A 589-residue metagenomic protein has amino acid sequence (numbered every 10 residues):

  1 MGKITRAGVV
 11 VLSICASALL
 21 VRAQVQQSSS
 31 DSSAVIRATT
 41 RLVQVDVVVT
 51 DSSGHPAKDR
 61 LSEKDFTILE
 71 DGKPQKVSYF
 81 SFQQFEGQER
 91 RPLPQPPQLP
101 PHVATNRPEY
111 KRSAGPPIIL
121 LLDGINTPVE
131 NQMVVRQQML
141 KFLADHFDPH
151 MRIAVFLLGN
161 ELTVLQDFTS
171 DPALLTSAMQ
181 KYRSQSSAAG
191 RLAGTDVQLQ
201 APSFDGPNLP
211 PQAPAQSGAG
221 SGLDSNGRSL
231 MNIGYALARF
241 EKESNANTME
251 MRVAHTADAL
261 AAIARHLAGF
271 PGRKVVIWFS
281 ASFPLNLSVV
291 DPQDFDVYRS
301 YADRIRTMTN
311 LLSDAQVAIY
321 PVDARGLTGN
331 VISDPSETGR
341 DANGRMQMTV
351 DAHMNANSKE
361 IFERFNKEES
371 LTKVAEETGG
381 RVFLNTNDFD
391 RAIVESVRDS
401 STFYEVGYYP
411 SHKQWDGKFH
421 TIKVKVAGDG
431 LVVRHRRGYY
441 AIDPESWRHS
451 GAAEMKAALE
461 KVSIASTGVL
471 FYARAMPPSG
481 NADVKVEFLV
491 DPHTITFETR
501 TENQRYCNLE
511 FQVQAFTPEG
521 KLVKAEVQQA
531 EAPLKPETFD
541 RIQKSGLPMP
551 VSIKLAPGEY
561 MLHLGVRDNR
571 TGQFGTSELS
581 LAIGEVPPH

Functional and structural regions predicted by a protein language model:
M1-T5: N-terminal secretory signal peptides that target proteins for export/translocation
G8-A18: Bacterial N-terminal signal peptides
V21-H589: Scaffold/interface architecture of coatomer-like assemblies
